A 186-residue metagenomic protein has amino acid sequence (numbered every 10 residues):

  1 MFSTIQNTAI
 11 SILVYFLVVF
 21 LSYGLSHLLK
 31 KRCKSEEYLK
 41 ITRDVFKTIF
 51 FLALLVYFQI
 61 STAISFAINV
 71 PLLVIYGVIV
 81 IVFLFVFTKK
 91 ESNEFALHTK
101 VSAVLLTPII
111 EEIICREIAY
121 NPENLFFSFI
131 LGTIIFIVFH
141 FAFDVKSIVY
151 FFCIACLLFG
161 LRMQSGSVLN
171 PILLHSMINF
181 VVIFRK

Functional and structural regions predicted by a protein language model:
M1-I75, M163, F180-K186: N-terminal, membrane-interfacial amphipathic/helix-forming hydrophobic leader that caps and precedes the first
V19, L84-T88, A96-K186: Transmembrane helix-loop-helix hairpins at the membrane interface of multi-pass integral membrane proteins
H27-S35, Q59-A63, T88-F95, F141-V145 (+1 more regions): Transmembrane helix-loop junctions in multipass membrane proteins, especially transporters and channels
A67-I75, N93-K100, Y150: Juxtamembrane helix-entry segments on the extracytoplasmic side of multipass membrane proteins
V80-I81: ASCE P-loop NTPase motor cores of helicases and related translocases
